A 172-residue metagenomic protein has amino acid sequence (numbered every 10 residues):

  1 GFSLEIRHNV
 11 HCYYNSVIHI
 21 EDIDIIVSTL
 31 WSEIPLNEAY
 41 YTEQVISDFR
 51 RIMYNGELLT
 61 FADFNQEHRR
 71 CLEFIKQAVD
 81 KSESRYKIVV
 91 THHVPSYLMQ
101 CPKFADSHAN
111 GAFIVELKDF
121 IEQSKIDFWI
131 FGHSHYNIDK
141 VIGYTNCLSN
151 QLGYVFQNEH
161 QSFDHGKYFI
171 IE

Functional and structural regions predicted by a protein language model:
G1-N15: Glycine/small-residue-rich loop that forms an oxyanion/phosphate-binding "nest" at active or ligand-binding sites
H11-Y13, I26, L148: General small-molecule cofactor/ligand-binding pocket signal
Y14-I20, V27-L30: A substrate-binding/cap region within the structured catalytic cores of diverse enzymes
H19-E21, C101, H108-D127, H135-E172: Binuclear metal-dependent phosphoesterase catalytic core
I25, H92, H133, C147: Divalent metal-coordination and catalytic microenvironments
I26-I88, H93-F104: Active-site-proximal loop/helix segment associated with metal-binding centers of metalloenzymes
I88, F128-W129: Hydrophobic "anchor" residues on beta-strands that sit immediately upstream of conserved functional sites
